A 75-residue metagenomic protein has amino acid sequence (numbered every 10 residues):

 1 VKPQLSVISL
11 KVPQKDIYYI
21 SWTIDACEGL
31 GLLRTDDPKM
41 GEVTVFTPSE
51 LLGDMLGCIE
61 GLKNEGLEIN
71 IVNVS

Functional and structural regions predicted by a protein language model:
V1-Q4, N73-S75: Short, low-complexity, intrinsically disordered N-terminal peptides in bacterial proteins
K2-Q4, D37-M40: Short glycine-enriched loop/turn motifs at secondary-structure junctions
K2-V12: Short glycine-/aliphatic-rich beta-strand segments at the starts of folded cytosolic domains
I8-L10, E42-T47: Short cationic amphipathic helices and targeting signals
P13, I17, P48-L51: Short beta->alpha junction loops/turns
Q14-L30: Short amphipathic alpha-helix segments
G29-K39: Glycine-rich phosphate/pyrophosphate-binding loops and their adjacent beta-strand/loop elements at enzyme active sites
F46-S75: C-terminal structural segments of small proteins and small subunits
